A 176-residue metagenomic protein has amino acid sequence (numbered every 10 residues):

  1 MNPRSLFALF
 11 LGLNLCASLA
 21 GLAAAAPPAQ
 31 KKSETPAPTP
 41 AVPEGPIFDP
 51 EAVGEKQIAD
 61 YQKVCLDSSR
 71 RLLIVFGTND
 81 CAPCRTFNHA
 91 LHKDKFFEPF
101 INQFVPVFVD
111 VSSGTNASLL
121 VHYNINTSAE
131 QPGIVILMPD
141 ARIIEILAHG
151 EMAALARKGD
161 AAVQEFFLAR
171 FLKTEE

Functional and structural regions predicted by a protein language model:
A8-S18: Bacterial N-terminal signal peptides
L19-A25: Boundary at the C-terminal end of the N-terminal hydrophobic targeting segment
A26-S68, E175: N-terminal leader/targeting and pre-domain segments
G54, F76-T78, E98-A117: Thiol-based oxidoreductase modules, predominantly thioredoxin-like and allied folds used for disulfide exchange
S68-N79: Short active-site neighborhood of thiol/selenol oxidoreductases, capturing the structured segment around
C81-R85, I134: The canonical Cys-X-X-Cys-His
R85-F100: Typically the conserved alpha-helix immediately C-terminal to a functionally engaged Cys/Sec in thioredoxin-like
A129-E176: Non-catalytic, surface beta->alpha helical segment in thiol-disulfide oxidoreductase systems
